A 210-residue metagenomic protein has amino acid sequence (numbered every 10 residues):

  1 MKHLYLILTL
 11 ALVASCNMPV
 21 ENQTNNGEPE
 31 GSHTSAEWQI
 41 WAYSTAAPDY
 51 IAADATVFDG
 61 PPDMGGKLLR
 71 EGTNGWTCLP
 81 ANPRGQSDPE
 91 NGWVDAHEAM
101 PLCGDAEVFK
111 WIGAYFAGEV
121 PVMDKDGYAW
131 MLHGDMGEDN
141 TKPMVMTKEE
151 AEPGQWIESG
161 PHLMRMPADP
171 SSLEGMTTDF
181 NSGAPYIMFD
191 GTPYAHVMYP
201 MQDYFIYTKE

Functional and structural regions predicted by a protein language model:
K2-T9: Sec-dependent signal peptide recognition, specifically the positively charged N-region followed immediately by
L12-S15: C-terminal motif of bacterial Sec signal peptides marking the signal peptidase cleavage site
N17-P19: Bacterial signal peptide processing site
Q23-E210: Primary mode marks residue(s) on the alpha4-beta5-alpha5 output face of response regulator receiver
